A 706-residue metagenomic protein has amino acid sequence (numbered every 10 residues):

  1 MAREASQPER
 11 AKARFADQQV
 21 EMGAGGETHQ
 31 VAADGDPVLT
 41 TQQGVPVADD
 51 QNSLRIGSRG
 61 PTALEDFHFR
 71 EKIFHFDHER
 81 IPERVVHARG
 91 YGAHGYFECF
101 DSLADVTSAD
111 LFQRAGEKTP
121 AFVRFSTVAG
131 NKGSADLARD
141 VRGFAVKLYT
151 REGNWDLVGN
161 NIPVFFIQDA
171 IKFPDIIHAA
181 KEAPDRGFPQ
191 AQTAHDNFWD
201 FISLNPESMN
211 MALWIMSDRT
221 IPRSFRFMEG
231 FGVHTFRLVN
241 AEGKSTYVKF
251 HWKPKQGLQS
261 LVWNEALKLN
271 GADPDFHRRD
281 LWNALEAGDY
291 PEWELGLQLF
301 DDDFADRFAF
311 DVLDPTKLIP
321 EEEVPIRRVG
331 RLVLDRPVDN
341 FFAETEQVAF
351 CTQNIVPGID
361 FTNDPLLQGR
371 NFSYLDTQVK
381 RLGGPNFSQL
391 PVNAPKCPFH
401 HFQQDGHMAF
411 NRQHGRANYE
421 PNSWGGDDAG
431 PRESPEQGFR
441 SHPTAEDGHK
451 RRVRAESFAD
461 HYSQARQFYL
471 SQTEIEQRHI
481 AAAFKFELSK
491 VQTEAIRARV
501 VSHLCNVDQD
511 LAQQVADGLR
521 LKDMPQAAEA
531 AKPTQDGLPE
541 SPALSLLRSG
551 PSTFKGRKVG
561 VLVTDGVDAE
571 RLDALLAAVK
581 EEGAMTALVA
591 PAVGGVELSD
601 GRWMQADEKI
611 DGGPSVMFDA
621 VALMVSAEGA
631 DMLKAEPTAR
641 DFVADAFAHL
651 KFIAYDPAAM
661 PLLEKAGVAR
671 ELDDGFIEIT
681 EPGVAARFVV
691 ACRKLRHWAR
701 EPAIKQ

Functional and structural regions predicted by a protein language model:
A2-A569, D573-A574, K580-E581, M585 (+4 more regions): Active-site-adjacent core segments of small-molecule enzymes
T493, A590, A620-S626, A639-E664: Catalytic nucleophile loop
L572, T638-A639: Amphipathic coiled-coil/heptad-repeat helices and related helical stalk/stem segments that mediate oligomerization
L588, I653, F676-E678: Conserved beta-strand scaffold positions in the cores of enzyme catalytic domains, especially in NTP/NDP-utilizing
V593-V596, M660-L663, G683: Short gly/pro/ser/thr-enriched loop/turn and capping motifs at secondary-structure boundaries
S615-V616: A short, aliphatic-rich alpha-helical micro-motif
V668-E671: ATP/nucleotide-binding catalytic cores
D673-Q706: A charged, well-structured terminal subsegment
